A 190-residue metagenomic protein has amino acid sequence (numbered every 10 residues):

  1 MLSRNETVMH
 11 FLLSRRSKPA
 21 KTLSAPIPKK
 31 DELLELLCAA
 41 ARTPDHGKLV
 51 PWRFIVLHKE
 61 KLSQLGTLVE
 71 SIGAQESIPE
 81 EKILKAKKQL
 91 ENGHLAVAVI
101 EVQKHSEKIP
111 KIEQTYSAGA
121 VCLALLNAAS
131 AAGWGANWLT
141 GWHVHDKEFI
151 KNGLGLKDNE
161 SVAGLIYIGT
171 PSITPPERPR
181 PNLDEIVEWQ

Functional and structural regions predicted by a protein language model:
M1-N92, Q190: N-terminal amphipathic, basic helical "cap/leader" segment at the start of enzyme domains
L2-S14, P19, S161-Q190: C-terminal helix-cap and adjacent tail motif
A40, V97, Q103-I150: Small-aliphatic-rich amphipathic alpha-helix that forms the alpha element of a beta-alpha
K48-L49, I109-P110, P179: Short glycine/proline-enriched turns and hinge-like loops at secondary-structure junctions
K59-K61, V102-K104, T170-I173: Short loop segments at secondary-structure junctions
H94-A96, A163: Structural motif
I150-V162: Short, electropositive alpha-helical surface patch
